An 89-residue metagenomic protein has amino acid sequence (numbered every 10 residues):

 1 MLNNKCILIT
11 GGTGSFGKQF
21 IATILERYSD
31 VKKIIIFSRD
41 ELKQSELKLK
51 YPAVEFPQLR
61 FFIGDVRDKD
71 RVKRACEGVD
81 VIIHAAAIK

Functional and structural regions predicted by a protein language model:
L2-N3, F56-Q58, R67: Catalytic, metal-anchored helix/loop core of enzyme active sites in primary metabolism
N3-C6, V79: Phosphate-coordination loops involved in phosphoryl transfer and adenosine-cofactor binding
K5-Y28: N-terminal Rossmann NAD(P)H-binding glycine-rich loop of SDR-like oxidoreductase domains
L8, I35, F62: Conserved Rossmann-like nucleotide-binding pocket used by diverse enzymes that bind dinucleotide cofactors
Y28-K43: Conserved glycine-rich Rossmann-like NAD(P)H-binding loop of the short-chain dehydrogenase/reductase
E46-F56: Short, conserved SAM-binding/catalytic segment of Class I S-adenosyl-L-methionine-dependent methyltransferases
R60-V81: Conserved Rossmann-fold cofactor-binding substructure of NAD(P)-dependent oxidoreductases
A85-K89: Conserved NAD(P)H cofactor-binding loop of Rossmann-fold oxidoreductase domains
